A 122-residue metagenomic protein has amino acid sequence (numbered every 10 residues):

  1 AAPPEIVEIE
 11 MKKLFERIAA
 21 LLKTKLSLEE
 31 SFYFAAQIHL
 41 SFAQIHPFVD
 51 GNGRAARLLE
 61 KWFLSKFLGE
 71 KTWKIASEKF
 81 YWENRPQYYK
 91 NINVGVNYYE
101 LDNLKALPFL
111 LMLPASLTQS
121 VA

Functional and structural regions predicted by a protein language model:
A1-A122: FIC/Doc superfamily catalytic core
